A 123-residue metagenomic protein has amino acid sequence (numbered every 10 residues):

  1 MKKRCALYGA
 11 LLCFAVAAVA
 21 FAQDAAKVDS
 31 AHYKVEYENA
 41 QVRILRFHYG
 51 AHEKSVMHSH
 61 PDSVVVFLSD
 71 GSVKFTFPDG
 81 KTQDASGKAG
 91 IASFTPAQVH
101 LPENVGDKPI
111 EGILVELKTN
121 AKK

Functional and structural regions predicted by a protein language model:
M1-R4: Positively charged n-region of N-terminal signal peptides that target proteins for export
Y8-A18: Bacterial N-terminal signal peptides
A20-A22: Boundary at the C-terminal end of the N-terminal hydrophobic targeting segment
D29-K54, P61-V65, V115: A short glycine-rich, His/Asp/Glu-containing loop-to-beta-strand
E38, D79-A97: Short acidic-glycine-tyrosine-enriched beta hairpin
H52-S55, I91-E103: Histidine-centered metal-chelating micro-motifs
H60-D79: Glycine- and acidic-residue-biased ligand/ion/polar-headgroup-sensing regions
S63, D70, A97-N120: Ligand-binding loop in jelly-roll beta-barrel domains
